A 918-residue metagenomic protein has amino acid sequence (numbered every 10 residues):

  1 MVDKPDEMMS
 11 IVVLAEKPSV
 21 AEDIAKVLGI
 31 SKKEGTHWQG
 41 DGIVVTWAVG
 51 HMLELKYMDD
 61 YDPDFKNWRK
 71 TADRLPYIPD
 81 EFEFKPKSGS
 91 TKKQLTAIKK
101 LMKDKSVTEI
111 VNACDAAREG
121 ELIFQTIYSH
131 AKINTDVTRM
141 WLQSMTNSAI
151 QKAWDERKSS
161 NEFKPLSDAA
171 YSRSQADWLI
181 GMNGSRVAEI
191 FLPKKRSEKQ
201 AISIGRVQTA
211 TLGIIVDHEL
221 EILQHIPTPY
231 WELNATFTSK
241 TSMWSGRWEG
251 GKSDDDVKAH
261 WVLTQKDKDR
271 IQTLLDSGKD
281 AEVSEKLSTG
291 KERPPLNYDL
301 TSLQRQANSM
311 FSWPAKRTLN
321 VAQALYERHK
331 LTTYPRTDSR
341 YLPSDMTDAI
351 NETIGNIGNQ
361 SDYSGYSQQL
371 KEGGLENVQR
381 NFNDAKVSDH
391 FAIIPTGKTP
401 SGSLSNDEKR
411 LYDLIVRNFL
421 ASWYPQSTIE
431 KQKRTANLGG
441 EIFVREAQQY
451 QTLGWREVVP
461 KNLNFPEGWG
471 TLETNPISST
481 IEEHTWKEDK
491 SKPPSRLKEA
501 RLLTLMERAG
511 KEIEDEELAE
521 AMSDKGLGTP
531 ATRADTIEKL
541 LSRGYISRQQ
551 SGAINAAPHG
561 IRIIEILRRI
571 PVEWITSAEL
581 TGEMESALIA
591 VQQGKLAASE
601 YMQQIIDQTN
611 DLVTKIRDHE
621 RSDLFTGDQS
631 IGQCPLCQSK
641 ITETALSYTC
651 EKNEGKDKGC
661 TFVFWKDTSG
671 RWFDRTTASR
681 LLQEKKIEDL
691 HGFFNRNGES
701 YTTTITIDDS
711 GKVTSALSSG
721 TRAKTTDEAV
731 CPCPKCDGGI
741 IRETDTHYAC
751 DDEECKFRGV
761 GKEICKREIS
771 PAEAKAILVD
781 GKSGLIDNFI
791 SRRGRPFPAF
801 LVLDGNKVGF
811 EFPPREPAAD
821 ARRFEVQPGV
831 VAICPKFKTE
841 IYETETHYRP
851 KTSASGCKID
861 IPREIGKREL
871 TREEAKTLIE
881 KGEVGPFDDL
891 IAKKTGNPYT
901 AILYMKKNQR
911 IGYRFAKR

Functional and structural regions predicted by a protein language model:
M1-M182, E376, E482, P493: Intrinsically disordered, low-complexity regulatory segments
V2-K4, M8-V12, E34, T91 (+7 more regions): Basic, low-complexity terminal or inter-domain segments flanking catalytic cores
M9-S10, V111-A116, E198-A201, L287-L296 (+4 more regions): Conserved short loop/turn motifs at secondary-structure junctions
K105, A149-A235, S288-K291: C-terminal or mid-to-C-terminal helical accessory/interaction module adjacent to the motor/catalytic core
H225-W248, A281-V321, K498, L518: C-terminal accessory/connector segments of nucleic-acid motor ATPases
D256-L296, R671: Metal- or metallocofactor-binding catalytic centers and their adjacent structured scaffolds across diverse enzyme
H329-K330, G544: Glycine-centered, phosphate/nucleic-acid-interacting loop/turn motifs that mediate DNA/RNA or nucleotide
